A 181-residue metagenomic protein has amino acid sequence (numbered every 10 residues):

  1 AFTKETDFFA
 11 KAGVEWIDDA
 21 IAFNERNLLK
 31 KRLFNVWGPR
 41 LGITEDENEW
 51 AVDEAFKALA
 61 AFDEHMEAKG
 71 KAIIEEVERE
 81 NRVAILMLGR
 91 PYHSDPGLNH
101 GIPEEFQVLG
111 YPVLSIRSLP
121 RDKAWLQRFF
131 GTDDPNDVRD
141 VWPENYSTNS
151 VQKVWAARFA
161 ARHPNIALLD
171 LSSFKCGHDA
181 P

Functional and structural regions predicted by a protein language model:
A1-P181: An N-terminal assembly and electron-transfer interface module characteristic of large anaerobic redox and radical
